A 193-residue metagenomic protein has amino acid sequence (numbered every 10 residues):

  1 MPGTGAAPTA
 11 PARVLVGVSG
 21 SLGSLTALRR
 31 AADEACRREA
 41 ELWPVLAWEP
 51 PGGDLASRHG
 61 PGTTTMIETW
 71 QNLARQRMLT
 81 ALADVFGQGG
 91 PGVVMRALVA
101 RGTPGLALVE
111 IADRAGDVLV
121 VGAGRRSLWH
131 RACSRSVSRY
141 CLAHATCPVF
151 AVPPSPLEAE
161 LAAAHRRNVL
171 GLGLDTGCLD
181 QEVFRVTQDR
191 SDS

Functional and structural regions predicted by a protein language model:
P2-G62, H144, F150, P154-E158 (+1 more regions): Small/aliphatic-rich secondary-structure junction motif
P11, G116-D117: Local beta-strand N-terminus motif with an aromatic residue
E34, A107-R114: CheY-like receiver
R38, G89-P91, A115, A145: Helix C-cap/helix->beta junction micro-motif
G62-R77: A short acidic, glycine-rich active-site loop that binds or catalyzes chemistry on phosphate/adenosine moieties
F86-R96: A short helix-to-beta-strand connector/capping loop
V99-A107: Charged docking surfaces used in two-component/phosphorelay signaling
V118-H144, E158-E160: Glycine-rich, Arg-bearing micro-motifs that act as flexible, cationic patches
